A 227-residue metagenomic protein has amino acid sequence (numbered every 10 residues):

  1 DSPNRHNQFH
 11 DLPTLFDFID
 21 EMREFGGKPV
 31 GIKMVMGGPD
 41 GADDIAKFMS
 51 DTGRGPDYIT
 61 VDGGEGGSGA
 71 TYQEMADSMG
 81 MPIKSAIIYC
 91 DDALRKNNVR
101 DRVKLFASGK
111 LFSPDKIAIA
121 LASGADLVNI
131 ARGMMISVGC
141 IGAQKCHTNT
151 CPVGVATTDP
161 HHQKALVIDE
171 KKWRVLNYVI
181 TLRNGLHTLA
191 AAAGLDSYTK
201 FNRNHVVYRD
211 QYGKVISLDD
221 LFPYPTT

Functional and structural regions predicted by a protein language model:
D1, C146, D196: Residue-level signal for pocket-adjacent positions within structured domains
D1-R5, A165-D169: Short glycine/proline- and acidic residue-enriched helix-loop micro-motifs that form flexible lids or anion-recognition
H6-Q163: Glycine-rich phosphate/ribose-binding loops and adjacent secondary-structure elements that form binding surfaces
V167-T227: C-terminal extensions of enzymes
